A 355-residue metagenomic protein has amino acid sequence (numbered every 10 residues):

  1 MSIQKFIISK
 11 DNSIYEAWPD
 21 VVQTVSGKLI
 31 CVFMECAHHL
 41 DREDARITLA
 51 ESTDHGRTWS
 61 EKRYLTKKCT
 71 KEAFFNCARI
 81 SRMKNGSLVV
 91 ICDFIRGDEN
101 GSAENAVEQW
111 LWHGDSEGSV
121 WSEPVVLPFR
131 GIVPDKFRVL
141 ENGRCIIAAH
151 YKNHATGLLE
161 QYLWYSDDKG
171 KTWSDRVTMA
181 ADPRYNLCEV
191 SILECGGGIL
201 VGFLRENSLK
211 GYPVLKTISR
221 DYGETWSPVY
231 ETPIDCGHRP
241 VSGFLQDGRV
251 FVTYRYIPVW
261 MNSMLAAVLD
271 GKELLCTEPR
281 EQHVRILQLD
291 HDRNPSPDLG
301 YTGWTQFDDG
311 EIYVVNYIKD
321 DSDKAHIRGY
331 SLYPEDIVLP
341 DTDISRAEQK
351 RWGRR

Functional and structural regions predicted by a protein language model:
M1-R355: Asp-box/BNR beta-propeller blade signature and adjacent active/binding-site loops in extracellular glycan-interacting
